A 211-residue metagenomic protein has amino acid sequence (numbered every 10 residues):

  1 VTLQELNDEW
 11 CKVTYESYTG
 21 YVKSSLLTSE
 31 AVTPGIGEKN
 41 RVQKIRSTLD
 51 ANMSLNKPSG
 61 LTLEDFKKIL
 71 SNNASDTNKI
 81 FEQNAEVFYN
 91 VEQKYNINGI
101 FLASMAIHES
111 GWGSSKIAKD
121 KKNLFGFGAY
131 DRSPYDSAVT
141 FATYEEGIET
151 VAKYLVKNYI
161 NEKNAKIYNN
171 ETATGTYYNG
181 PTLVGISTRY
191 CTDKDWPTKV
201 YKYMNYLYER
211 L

Functional and structural regions predicted by a protein language model:
T2-E5: A structural signal for short, hydrophobic beta-strand segments that form beta-sheets in beta-rich/all-beta domains
N7-Y15, Y21, L26-F101, W112-L211: Catalytic cores of secreted/periplasmic lytic hydrolases that degrade extracellular macromolecules
E109: Pyridoxal 5′-phosphate
